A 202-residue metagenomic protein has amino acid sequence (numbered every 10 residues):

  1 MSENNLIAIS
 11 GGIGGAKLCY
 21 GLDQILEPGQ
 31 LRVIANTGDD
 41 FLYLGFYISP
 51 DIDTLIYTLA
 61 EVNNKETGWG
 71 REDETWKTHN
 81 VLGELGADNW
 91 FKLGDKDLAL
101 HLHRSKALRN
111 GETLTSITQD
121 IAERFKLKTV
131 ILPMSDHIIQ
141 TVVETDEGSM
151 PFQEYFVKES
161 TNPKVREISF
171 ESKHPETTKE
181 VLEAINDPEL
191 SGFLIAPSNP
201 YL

Functional and structural regions predicted by a protein language model:
S2-I7: Extreme N-terminal starter segment of soluble prokaryotic enzymes
A8, V33-I34: Structural beta-sheet core signal
G11: Glycine-rich Rossmann-fold phosphate-binding loop(s) that bind the pyrophosphate of adenine dinucleotide cofactors
G14-C19, L202: Short glycine/serine/threonine-rich phosphate/pyrophosphate-binding segments that cradle anionic phosphate groups
K17-Q30: A short, Lys/Arg-enriched amphipathic alpha-helix followed by its capping loop at the start of a domain
N36-F170: Electropositive, gly/pro-rich neighborhoods at or near active sites that engage anionic ligands
K164-I185: Active-site glycine-rich loop that binds ribose-phosphate moieties when present
E189-Y201: Short acidic, glycine-rich surface-loop motifs adjacent to enzyme active sites
